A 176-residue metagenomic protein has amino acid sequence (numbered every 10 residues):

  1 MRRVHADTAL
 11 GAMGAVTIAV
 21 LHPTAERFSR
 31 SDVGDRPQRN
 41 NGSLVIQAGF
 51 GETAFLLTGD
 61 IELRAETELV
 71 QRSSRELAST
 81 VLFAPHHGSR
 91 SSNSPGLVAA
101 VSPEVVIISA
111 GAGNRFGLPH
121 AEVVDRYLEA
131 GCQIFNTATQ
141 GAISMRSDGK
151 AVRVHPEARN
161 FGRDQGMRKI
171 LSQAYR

Functional and structural regions predicted by a protein language model:
M1-R176: Non-globular, low-confidence helical/coil segments that flank catalytic cores
